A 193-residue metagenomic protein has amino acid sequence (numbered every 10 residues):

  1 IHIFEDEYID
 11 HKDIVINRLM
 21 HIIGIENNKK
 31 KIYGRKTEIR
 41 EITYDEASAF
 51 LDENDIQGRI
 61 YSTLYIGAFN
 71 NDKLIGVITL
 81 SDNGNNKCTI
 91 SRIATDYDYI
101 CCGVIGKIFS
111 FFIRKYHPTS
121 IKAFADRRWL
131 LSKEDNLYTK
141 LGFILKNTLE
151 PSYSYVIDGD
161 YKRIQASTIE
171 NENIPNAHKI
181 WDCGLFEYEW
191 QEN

Functional and structural regions predicted by a protein language model:
I1-R40: Basic, glycine-rich
D6, E41, S62, F69-N70 (+1 more regions): Acyl-donor binding region in acyl/amide transferases
D10-H11, I180-L185: Extracellular interaction modules
I14-H21, F50, K107-F111: Alpha-helical elements of Rossmann-like donor-binding domains used by nucleotide-donor carbohydrate transfer enzymes
Y44-N70: Active-site rim helix/loop that mediates acceptor-substrate recognition in acyltransferases
T63-Y65, C183-Y188: Short hydrophobic/aromatic beta-strand or adjacent loop that forms the aromatic wall/cage of a ligand/substrate-binding
E189-N193: Short beta-strand-to-coil "C-cap" segments at the C-terminal boundary of structured domains/repeats, marking
